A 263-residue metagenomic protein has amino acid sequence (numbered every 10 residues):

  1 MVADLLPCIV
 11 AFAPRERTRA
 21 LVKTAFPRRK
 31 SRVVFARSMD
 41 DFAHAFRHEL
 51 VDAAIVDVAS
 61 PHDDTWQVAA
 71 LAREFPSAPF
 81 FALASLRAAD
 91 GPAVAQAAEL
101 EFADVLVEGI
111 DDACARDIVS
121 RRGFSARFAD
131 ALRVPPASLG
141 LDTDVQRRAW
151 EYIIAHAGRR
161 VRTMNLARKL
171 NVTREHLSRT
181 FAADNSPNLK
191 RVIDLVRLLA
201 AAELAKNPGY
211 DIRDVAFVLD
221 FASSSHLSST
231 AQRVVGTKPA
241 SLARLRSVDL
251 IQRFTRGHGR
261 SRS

Functional and structural regions predicted by a protein language model:
D4-F26, F35, F42, A54: Conserved acidic segment of CheY-like receiver
R37-A53, S60-P61: Acidic, metal-coordinating helix/loop segments flanking the phosphotransfer/catalytic sites of two-component signaling
D52-S77, A84-A93: Conserved phosphotransfer microenvironments
A93, D104, I110-R127: Receiver (REC) domain switch/output surface
R122-E151, A183-N188: Short, Lys/Arg-enriched, Trp-marked, Pro/Gly-tolerant hinge/linker segments that flank
G140, S229-S263: …primarily DNA-binding HTH/wHTH and HhH modules…
R148-R162, F181, N185, A202-D211 (+3 more regions): Basic, amphipathic alpha-helical hairpins
M164-V192, V218-K238: Basic/polar phosphate-binding segments, predominantly the helix-turn-helix DNA-binding elements of transcriptional
